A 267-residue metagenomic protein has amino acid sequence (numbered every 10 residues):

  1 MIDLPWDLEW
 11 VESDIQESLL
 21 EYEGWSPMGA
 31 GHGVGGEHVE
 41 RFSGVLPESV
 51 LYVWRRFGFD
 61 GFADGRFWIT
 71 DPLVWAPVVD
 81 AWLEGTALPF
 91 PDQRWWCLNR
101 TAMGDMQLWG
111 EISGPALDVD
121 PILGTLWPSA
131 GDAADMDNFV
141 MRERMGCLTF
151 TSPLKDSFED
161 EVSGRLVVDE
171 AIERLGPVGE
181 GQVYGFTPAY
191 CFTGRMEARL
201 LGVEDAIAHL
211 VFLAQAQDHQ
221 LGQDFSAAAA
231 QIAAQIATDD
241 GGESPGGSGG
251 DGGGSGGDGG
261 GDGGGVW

Functional and structural regions predicted by a protein language model:
M1-L117, I172-D239: A surface-exposed partner-binding patch
L117-E159: Compact, glycine/acidic-enriched structural inserts
E159, L166, L175-P177: Alpha-helical bundle/repeat cores within regulatory domains of eukaryotic proteins
A237-W267: Intrinsically disordered, low-complexity segments
